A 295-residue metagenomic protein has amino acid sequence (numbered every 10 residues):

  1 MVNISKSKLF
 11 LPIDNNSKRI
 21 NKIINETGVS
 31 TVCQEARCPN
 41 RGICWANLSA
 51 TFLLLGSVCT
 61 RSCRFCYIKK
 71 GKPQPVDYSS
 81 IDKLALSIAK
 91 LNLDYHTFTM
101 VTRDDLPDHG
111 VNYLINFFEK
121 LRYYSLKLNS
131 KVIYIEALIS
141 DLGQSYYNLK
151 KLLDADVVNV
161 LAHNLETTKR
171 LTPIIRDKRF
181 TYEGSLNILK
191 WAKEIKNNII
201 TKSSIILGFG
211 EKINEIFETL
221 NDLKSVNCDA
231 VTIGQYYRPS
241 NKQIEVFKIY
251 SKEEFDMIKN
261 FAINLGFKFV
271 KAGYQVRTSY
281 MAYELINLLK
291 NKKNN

Functional and structural regions predicted by a protein language model:
M1-T51, L55, D82-L86, N92 (+5 more regions): Auxiliary Fe-S-binding modules of radical SAM enzymes
C38, C59, C63-C66: Short cysteine clusters
I43-A46, R64, I68-G71: Short functional micro-motifs and their immediate structural scaffolds
K69, V101-R103, L138-L142, E166-T168 (+3 more regions): Active-site beta-loop-alpha junctions enriched in small/polar residues
K69-Q74, I174-F180, I244-I249: Short glycine-enriched, charge-decorated loop/helix-capping segments at active-site entrances that position
K70-T97: Conserved alpha-helical substructure of the radical SAM core
H96-N116, P173, G210-E215: Conserved glycine-rich "GG(E/T)P / GGGxP" loop and the immediately following alpha-helix in the radical SAM core
T102-P107, R170-I175, P239-E245, M281: A short acidic, helix-capping loop that chelates divalent metal ions and anchors anionic groups
